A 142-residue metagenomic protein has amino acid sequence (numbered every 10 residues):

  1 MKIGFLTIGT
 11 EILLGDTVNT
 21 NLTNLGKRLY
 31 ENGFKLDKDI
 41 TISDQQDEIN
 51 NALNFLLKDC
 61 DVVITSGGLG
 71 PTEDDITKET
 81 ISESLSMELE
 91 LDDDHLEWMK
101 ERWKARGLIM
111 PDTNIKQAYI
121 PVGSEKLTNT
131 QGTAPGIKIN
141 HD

Functional and structural regions predicted by a protein language model:
M1-D39: Glycine-rich phosphate/diphosphate-binding loop of Rossmann-like nucleotide-binding domains
T10-E11, G68-P71: Short glycine-rich anion-binding loops that position phosphate/pyrophosphate groups of nucleotides and phosphorylated
L14-T17, E48, E73: Secondary-structure boundary/capping motif
K38-E48: Short beta->alpha junction loops
E48-N51, I76-D142: Proline/glycine-rich low-complexity loops and linkers
D61: Conserved acidic residues
